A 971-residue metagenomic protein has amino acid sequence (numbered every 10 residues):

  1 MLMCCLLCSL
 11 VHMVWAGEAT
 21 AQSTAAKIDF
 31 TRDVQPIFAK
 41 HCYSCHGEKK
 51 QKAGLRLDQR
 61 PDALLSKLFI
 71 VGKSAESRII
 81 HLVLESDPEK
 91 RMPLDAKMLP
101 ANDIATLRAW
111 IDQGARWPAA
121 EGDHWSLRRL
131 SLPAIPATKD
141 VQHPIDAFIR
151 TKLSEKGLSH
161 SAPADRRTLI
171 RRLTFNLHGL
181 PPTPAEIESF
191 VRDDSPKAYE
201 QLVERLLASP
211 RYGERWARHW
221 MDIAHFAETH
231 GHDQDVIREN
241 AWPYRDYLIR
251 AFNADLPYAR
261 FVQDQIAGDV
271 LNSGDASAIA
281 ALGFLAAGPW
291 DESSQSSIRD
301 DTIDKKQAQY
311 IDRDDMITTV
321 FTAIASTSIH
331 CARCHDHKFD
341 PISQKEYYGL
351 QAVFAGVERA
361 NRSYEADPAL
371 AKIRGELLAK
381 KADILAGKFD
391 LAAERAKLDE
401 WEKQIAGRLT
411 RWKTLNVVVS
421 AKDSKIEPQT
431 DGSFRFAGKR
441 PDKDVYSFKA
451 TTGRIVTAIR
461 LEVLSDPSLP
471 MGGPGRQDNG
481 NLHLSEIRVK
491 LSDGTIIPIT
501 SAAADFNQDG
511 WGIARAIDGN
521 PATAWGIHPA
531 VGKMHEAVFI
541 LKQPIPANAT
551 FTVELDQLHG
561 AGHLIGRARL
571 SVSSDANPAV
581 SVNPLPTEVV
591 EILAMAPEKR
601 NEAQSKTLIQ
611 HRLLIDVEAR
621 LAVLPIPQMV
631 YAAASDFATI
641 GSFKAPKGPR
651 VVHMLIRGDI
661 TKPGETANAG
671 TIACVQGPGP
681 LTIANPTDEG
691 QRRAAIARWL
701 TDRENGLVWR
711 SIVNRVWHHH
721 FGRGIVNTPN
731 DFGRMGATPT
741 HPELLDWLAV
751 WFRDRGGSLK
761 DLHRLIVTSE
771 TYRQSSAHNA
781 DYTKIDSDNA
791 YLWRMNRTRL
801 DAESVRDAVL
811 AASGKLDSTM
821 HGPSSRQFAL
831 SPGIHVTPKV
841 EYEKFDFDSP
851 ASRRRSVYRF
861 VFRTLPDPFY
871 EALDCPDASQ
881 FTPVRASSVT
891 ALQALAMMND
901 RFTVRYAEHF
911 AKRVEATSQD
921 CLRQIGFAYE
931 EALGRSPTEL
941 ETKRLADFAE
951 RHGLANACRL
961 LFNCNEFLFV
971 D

Functional and structural regions predicted by a protein language model:
M1-M13: Bacterial N-terminal signal peptides
G17-R108, D112, R116-T151, R167-R172 (+9 more regions): Solvent-exposed helix-loop boundary motif
D58-A63, A105, G114-R116, A120-A134 (+13 more regions): Primarily the internal scaffold of c-type cytochrome electron-transfer domains, especially repeated/multiheme c-type
W110, A198-Q344, L350-Q351, A355 (+5 more regions): Extended surface/linker regions that mediate inter-domain or inter-protein docking in multi-component redox
K139-R172, N176-R211, F226-S273, P341 (+8 more regions): Primarily short, surface-exposed interaction patches in extracytoplasmic proteins
L248-F252, F321, K449-T451, T523-N548 (+1 more regions): Short, surface-exposed tryptophan/glycine-enriched loops that mediate extracellular molecular recognition
L398-V445, L464-L469, K490-A547, G641 (+1 more regions): Disordered, acidic Ser/Thr/Pro-rich linker "stalks" and the adjacent N-terminal cap of the next globular domain
I455-N479, H483-I487, A549-H559, L570 (+1 more regions): A short beta-strand element within beta-rich, extracytoplasmic domains of secreted/secretory-pathway proteins
